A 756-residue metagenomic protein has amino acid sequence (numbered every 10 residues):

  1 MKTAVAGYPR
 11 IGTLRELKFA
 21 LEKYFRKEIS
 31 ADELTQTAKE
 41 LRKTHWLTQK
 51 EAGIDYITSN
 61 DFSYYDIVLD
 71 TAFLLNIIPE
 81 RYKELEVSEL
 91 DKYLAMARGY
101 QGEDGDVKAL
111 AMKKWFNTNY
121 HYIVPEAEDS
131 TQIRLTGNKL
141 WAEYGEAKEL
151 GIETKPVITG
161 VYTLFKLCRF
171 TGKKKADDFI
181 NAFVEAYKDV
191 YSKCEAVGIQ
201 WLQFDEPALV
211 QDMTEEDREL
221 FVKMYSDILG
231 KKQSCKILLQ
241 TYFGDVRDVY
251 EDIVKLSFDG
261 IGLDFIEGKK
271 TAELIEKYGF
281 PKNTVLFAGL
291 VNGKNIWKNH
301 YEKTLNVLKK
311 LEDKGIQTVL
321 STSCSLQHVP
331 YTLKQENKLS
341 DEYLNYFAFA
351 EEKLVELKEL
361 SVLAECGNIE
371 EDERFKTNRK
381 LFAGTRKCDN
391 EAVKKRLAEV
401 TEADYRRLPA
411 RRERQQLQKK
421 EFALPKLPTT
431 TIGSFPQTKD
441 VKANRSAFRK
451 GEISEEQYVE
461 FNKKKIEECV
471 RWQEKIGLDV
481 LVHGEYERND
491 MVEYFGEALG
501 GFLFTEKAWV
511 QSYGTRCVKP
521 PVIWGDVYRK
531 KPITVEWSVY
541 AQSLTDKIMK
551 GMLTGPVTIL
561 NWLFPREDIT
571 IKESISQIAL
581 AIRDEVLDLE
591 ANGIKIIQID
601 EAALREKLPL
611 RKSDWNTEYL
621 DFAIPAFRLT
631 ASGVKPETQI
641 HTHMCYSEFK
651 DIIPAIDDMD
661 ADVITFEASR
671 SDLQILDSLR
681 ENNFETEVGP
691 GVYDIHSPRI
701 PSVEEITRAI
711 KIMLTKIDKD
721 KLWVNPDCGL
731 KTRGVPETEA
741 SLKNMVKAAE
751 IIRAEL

Functional and structural regions predicted by a protein language model:
M1-L756: Domain-level signal for soluble alpha/beta catalytic cores
